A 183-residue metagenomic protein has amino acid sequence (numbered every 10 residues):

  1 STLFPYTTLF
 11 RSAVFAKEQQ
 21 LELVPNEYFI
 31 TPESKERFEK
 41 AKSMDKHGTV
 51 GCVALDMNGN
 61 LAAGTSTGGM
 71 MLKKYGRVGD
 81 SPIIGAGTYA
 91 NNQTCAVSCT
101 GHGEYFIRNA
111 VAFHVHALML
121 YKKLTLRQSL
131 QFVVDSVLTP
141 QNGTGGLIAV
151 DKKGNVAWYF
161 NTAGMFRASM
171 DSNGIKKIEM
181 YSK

Functional and structural regions predicted by a protein language model:
T2-L9: Short, small-residue-biased leader/transition segments that mark boundaries at the very start of proteins
R11, V115, G154: Residue-level signal for inorganic ion chemistry
K40-K74: Internal active-site segments that recognize and position negatively charged phosphoryl groups and nucleotide moieties
K46-T49, N142-T144, A163: Short, small/polar residue-rich loop motifs at catalytic or cofactor-binding pockets
V50-L55, L61-A63, G145-V150, V156-W158 (+1 more regions): Short beta-strand scaffold segments in enzyme catalytic cores
T65-G69, Y159-G164: Short beta->alpha transition motifs characteristic of CBS
T67-R108, H116-K122: Conserved mixed alpha/beta catalytic, RNA-binding, or beta-rich assembly cores of soluble enzyme, regulatory
K123-K153: A conserved acidic, glycine/proline-rich C-terminal tail/linker
